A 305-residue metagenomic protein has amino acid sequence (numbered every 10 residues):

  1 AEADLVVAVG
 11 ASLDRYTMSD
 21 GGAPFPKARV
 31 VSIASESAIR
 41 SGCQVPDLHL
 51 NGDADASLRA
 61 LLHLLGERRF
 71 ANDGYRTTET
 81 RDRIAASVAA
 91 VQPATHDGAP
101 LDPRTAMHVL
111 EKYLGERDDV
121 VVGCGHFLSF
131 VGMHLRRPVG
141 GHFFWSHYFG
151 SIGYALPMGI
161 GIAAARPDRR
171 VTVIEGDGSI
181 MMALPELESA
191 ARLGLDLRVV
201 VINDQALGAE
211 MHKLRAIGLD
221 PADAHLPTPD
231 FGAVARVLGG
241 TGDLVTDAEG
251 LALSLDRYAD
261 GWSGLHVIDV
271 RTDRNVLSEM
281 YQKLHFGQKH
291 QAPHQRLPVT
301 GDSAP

Functional and structural regions predicted by a protein language model:
A1-A3, D47, S57, H63 (+2 more regions): Conserved thiamine diphosphate
A1-T80: Glycine-rich, acidic loop regions that bind phosphate or pyrophosphate groups
A1-V31, I39, L128, P138-R169 (+4 more regions): Glycine-rich, anion-gripping cofactor-binding loops and their flanking helix/strand elements in enzyme active sites
T17, R215, D256-P305: Glycine/aspartate-rich loop-and-adjacent alpha/beta segment that forms the canonical ThDP
D82-A163, D168: Active-site diphosphate/adenylate-binding microenvironment
D168-S189, I202: DG-centered beta-turn motif at the end of beta-strands
R192-A206: A glycine-rich helix N-cap at a beta->alpha junction
